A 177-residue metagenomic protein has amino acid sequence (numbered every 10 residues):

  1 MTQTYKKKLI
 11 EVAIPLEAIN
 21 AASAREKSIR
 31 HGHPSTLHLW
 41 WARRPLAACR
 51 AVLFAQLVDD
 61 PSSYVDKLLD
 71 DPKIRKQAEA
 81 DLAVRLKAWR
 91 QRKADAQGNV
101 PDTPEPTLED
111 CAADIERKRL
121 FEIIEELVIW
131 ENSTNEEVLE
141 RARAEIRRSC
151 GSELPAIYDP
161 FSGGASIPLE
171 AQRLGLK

Functional and structural regions predicted by a protein language model:
T2-N20, I115, E122-I129, E137: Conserved oxyanion/phosphate-binding beta-strand-loop segments in alpha/beta enzyme cores
Q3-R44, A48-V52, P61: N-terminal-proximal low-complexity accessory segments that begin disordered and transition into the first
I10, W40, N99-P101, P155: Residue-level detector of alpha-helical hydrophobic segments embedded in or interacting with membranes
A21, A42, P61, Q77-D81 (+1 more regions): Class I S-adenosyl-L-methionine-dependent methyltransferase module
A47-V58, L169, R173: A broad, structural surface signal
V52-A144: N-terminal accessory alpha/beta regions
E122, E126-I129, E136-K177: Conserved S-adenosyl-L-methionine
